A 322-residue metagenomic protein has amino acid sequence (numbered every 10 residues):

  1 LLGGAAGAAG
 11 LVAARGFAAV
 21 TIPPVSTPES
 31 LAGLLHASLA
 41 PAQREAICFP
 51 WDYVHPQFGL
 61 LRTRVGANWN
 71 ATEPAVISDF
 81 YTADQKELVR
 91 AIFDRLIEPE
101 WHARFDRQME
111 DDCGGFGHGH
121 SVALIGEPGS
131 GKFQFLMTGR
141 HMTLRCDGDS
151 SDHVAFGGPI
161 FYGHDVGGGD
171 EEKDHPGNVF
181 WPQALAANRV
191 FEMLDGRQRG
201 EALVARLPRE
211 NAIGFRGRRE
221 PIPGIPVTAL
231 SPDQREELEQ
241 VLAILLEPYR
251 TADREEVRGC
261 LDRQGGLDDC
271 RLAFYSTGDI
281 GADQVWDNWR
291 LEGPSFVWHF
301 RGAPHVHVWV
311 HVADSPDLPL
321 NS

Functional and structural regions predicted by a protein language model:
L1-A19: N-terminal export signals
I22-P41, E45-S322: A cross-kingdom marker for long, charged
